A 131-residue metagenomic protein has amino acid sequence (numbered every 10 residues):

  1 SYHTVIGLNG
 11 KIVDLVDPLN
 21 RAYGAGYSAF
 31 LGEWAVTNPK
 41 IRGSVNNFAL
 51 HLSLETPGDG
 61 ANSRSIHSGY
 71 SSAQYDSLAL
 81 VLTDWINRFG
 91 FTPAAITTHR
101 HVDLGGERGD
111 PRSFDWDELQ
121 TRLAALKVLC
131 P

Functional and structural regions predicted by a protein language model:
S1-Y23: Short, conserved "active-site rim" segments that organize catalytic pockets and cofactor/ligand binding
V5-L8, A22, E33-W34, R42-N47 (+1 more regions): Extracellular/periplasmic catalytic domains that process cell-envelope and extracellular macromolecules
N9-K11, W34-T37, W85, L126-L129: Short C-terminal domain-edge/linker segments immediately following a structured domain
D17-P18, G26-Y27, E107-P111: Short aromatic-enriched loop/helix-cap "lid" or pocket-rim segments at secondary-structure transitions that line
N20-S28, R64-Y70: Surface-exposed cleft-lining segments at the edges of enzyme active sites
Y27-P39: Alpha-helical scaffolding within the catalytic cores of extracellular/periplasmic polymer-degrading hydrolases
G43, N47-A49, E55-P131: Basic/polar, cationic surfaces and motifs that engage anionic cell-wall and phosphate/carboxylate ligands
